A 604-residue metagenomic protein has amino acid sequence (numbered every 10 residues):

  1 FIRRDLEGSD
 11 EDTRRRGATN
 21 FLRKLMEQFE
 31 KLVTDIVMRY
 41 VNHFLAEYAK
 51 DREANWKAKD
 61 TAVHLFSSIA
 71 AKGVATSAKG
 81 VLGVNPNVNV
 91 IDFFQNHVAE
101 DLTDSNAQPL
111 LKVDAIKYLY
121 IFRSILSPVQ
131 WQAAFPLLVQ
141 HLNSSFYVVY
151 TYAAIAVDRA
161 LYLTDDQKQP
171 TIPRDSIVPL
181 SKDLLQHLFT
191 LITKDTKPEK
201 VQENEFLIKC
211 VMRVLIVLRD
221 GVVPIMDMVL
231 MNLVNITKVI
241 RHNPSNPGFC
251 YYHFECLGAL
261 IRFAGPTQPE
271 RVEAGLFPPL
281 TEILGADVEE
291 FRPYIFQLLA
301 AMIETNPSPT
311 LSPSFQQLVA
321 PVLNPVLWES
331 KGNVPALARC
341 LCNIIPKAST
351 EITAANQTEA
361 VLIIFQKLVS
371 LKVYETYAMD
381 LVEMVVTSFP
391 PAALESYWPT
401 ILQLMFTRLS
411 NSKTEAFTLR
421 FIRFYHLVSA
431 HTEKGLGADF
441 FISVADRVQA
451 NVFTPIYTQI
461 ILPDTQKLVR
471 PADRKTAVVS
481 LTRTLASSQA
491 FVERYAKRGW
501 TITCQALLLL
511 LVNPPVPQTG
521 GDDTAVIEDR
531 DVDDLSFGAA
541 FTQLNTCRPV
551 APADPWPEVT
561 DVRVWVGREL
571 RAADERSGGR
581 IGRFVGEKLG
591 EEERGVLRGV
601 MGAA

Functional and structural regions predicted by a protein language model:
F1-A604: Karyopherin-beta/Importin-beta family HEAT-repeat alpha-solenoid scaffold
